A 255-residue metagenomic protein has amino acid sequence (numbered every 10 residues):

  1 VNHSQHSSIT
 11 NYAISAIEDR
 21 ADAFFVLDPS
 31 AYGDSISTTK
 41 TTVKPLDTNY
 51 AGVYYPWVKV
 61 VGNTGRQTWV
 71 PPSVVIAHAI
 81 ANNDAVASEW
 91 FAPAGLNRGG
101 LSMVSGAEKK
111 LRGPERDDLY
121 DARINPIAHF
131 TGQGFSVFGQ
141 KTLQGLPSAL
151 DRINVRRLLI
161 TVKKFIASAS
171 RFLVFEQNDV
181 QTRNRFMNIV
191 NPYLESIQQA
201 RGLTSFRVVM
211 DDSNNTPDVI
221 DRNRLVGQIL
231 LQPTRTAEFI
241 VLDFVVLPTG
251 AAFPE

Functional and structural regions predicted by a protein language model:
V1-E255: Structured, hydrophobic secondary-structure cores that serve as assembly/anchoring elements
